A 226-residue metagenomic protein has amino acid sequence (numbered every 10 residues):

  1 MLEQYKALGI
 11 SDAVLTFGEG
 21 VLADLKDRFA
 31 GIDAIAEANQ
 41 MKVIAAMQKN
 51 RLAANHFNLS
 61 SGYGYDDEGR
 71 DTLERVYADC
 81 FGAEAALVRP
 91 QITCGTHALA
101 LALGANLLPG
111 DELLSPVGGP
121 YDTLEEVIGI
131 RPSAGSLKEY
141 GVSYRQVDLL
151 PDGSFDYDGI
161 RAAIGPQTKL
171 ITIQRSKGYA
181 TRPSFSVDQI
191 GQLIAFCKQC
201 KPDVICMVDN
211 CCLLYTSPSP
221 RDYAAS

Functional and structural regions predicted by a protein language model:
E19-A83: Glycine-rich phosphate-binding segment of PLP-dependent enzymes
A86-E112, P116, P120-E126, I130-R131: Conserved beta-loop-alpha segment that forms the PLP phosphate-binding cup at the N-terminus of a helix
L87-P90, S115-P116, I173, C206-N210 (+1 more regions): General beta-strand structural signal in soluble alpha/beta enzymes
D111, K169, S226: Conserved acidic residues
P116-A162, Q174-R175: Gly/Ser-rich phosphate-binding catalytic loop and adjacent alpha/beta segment that cradle a phosphoryl group at enzyme
E125-G129, R182-F185, S217: Short acidic, glycine/serine/threonine-rich loops at helix termini
L149-L214: Active-site phosphate-binding strand-loop segment of PLP-dependent enzymes
Y215-A225: Single conserved hydrophobic/aromatic residue that forms the stacking wall/gate of nucleotide- or nucleobase-binding
